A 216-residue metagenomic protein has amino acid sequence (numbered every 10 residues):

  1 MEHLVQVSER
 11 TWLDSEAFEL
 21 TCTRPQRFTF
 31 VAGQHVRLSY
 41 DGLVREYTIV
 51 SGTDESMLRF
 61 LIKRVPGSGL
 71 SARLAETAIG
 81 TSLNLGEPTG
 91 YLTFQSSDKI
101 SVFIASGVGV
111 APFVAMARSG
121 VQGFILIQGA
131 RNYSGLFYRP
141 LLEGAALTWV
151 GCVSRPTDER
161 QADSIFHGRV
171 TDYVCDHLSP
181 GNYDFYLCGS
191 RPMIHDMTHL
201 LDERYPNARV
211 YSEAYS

Functional and structural regions predicted by a protein language model:
E2-I79, S154-R155: Ferredoxin-reductase
G69-S216: FNR/FR-type flavoprotein reductase catalytic core
